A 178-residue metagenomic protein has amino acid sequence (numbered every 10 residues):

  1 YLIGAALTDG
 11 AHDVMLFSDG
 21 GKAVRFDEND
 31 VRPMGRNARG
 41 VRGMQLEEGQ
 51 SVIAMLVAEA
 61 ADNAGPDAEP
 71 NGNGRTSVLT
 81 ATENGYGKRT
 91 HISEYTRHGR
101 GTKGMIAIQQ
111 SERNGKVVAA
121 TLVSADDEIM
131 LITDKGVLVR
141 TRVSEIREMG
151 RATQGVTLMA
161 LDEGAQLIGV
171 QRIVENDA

Functional and structural regions predicted by a protein language model:
Y1-A178: Short, structured "edge-of-domain" segments at secondary-structure transitions
